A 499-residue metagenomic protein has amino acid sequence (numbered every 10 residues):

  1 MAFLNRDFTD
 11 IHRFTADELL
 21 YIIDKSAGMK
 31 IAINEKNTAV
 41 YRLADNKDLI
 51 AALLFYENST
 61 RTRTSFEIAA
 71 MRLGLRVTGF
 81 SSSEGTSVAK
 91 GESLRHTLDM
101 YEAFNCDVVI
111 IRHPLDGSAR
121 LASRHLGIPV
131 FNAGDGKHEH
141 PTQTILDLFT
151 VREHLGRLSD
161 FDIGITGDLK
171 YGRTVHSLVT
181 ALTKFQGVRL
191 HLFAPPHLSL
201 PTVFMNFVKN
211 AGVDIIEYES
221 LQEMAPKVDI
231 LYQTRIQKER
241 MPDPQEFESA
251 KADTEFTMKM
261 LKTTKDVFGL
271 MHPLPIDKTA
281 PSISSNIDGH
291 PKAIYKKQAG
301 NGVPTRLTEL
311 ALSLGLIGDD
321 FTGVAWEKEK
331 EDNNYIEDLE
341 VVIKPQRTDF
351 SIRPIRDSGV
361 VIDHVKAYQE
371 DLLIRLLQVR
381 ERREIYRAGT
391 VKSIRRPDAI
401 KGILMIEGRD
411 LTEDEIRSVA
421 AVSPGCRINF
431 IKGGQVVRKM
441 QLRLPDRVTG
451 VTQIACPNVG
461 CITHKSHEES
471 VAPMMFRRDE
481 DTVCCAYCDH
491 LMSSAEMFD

Functional and structural regions predicted by a protein language model:
M1-T64: Positively charged, low-complexity intrinsically disordered leader regions
I50-F104: Active-site cofactor/substrate anionic-group-binding motifs, chiefly glycine- and Lys/Arg-rich phosphate-binding loops
Y56-M71, E153-T234, T482-L491: Glycine-rich phosphate/diphosphate-binding loop of Rossmann-like nucleotide-binding domains
Y101, I110-A181, H272: Anion-binding alpha/beta catalytic cores of soluble intermediary-metabolism enzymes, centered on
K209-S285, K292: Rossmann-like adenosine-cofactor binding region
V267-E340: Adenosine-phosphate binding glycine-rich loop
A325-R396: General detector of N-terminal leader/presequence modules that precede the first folded domain
G433-D499: Cys/His-clustered metal-coordination modules, chiefly Zn-binding fingers
